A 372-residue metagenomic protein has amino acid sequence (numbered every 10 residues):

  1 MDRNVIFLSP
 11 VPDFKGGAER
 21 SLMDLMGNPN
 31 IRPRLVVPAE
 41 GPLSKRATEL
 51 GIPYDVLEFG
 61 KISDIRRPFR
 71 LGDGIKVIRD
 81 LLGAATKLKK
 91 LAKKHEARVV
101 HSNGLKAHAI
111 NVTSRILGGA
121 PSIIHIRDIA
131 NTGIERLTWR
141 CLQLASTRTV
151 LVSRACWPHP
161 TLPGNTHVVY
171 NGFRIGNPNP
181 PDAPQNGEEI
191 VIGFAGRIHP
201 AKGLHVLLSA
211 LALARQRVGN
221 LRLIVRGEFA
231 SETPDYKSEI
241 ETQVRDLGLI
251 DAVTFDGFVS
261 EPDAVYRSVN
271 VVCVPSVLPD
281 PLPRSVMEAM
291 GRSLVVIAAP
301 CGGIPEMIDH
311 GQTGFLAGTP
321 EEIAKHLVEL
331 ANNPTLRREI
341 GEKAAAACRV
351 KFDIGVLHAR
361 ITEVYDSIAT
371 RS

Functional and structural regions predicted by a protein language model:
G16-D24, I190, H199-Q216, E321: A conserved mid-protein helix/loop that constitutes part of the nucleotide-sugar donor-binding site
P42-T48, I224-I250: Short, structured helix-loop element that forms part of the nucleotide-activated donor/catalytic region
A47, H159, C301-G311, F315-A317: Short acidic/histidine- and often glycine-rich active-site loop of Leloir-type glycosyltransferases that engages
A84, S102-H108: Short His-centered aromatic/hydrophobic patch
E232-K237, I250-V259, V265, L316: Active-site donor-binding acidic/aromatic loop of nucleotide-activated sugar and phosphosugar transferases involved
V295-A298: Short hydrophobic beta-strand element within catalytic cores of glycosyltransferases and related nucleotide-activated
H310-E321, E329-T335: Conserved acidic donor-binding segment of nucleotide-sugar-dependent glycosyltransferases
E329, L336-K351, L357-E363: A short, well-ordered alpha-helix in the C-terminal region of glycosyltransferases
